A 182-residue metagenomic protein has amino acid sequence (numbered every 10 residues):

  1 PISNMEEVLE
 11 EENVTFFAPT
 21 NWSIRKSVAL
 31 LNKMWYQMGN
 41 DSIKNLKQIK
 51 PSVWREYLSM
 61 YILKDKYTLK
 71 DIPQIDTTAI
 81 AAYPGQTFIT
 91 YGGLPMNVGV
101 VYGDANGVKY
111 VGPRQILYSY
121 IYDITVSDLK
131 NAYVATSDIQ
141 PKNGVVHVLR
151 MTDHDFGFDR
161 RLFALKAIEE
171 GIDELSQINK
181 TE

Functional and structural regions predicted by a protein language model:
P1-E182: Mature, structured domains of secreted/extracytosolic soluble proteins
